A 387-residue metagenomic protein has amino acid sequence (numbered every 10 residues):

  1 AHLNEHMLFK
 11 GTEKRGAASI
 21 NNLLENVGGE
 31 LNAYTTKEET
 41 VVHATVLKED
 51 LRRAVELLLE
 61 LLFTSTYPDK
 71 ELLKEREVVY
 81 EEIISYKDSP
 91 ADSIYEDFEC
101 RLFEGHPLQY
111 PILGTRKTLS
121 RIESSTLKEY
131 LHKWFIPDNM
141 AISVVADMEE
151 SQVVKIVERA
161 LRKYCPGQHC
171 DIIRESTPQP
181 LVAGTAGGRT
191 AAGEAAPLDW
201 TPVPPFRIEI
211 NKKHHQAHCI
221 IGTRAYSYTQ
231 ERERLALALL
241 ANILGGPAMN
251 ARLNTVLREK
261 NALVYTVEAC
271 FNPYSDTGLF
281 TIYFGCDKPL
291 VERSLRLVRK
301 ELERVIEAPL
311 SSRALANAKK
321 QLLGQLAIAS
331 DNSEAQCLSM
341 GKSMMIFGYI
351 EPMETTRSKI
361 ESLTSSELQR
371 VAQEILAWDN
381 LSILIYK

Functional and structural regions predicted by a protein language model:
A1-L24, F98, I221, R232-L244 (+1 more regions): Active/ligand-binding-proximal structured segments within catalytic/core domains that scaffold catalytic residues
L3-N4, P166-G167, T177: Intrinsically disordered, low-complexity regions enriched for glutamine and histidine
A17-I172, E209, Q216-C219, A225-Y228 (+2 more regions): Charge-rich, well-structured scaffold segments of protease-associated domains
A54, A236, M249-L253, S294: Catalytic-loop motifs flanking and including active-site residues across diverse enzymes
I172-P178, V182-A183, A192-N250, S343: His/Glu-based metal-binding/catalytic segments typifying zinc-dependent metallopeptidases
